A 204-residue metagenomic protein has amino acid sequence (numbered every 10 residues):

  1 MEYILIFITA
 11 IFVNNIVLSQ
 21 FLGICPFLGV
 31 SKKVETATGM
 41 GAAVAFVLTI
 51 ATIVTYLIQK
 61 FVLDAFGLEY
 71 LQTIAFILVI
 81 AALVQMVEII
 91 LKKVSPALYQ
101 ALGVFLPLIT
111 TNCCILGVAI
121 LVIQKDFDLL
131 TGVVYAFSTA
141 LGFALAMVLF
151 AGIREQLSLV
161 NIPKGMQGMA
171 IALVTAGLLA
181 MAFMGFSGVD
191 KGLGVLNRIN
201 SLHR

Functional and structural regions predicted by a protein language model:
M1-L5, L57-Y70, I120-T131: Helix-coil boundary and interhelical linker segments in multi-pass alpha-helical membrane proteins
Y3-L18, G67-A82, V134-A146: Structural signature of hydrophobic alpha-helical transmembrane segments
I6, V13, V44, T49-I53 (+4 more regions): Hydrophobic core segments of alpha-helical transmembrane domains in multi-pass membrane transport and ion-translocation
F21-G29, E88-V94, F105-L106, C113-D126: Generic transmembrane alpha-helix signature in multi-pass membrane proteins, especially transporters/channels
L22-T36, V84-L98, F150-N161: C-terminal ends of transmembrane helices
E35-F46, Y70-F76, L98-I109, P163-A170: Cytoplasmic-side transmembrane-helix entry/capping segments in multi-pass membrane proteins
K60-G103: Ordered, amphipathic secondary-structure segments that act as subunit-interaction surfaces in large macromolecular
L130-R204: C-terminal transmembrane helix-loop-helix hairpin of multi-pass membrane proteins
